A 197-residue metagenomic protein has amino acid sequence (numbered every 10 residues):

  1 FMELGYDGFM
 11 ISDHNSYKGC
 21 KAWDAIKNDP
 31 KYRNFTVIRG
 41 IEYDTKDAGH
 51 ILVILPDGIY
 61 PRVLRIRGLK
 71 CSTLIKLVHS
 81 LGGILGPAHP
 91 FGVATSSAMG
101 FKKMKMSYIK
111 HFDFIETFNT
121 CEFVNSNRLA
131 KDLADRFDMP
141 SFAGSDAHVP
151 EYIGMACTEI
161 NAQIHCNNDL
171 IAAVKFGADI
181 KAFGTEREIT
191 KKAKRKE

Functional and structural regions predicted by a protein language model:
F1-K46, G68, E151: An N-terminally biased module of ancient metal coordination in phosphate/nucleic-acid-related enzymes
G8-H14, I38-I41, L85-H89, I115-F118 (+1 more regions): Active-site neighborhood of phospho(di)ester-bond hydrolases with catalytic His/Asp-centered motifs
D13, Y60-R65: Short gly/ser-rich anion-binding loops that grip negatively charged ligand groups
C20-K27, T45-R62, K76-L77, V93-E197: Charged catalytic cores and adjacent phosphate/nucleic-acid-binding surfaces used for phosphate/nucleic-acid chemistry
L64-R65, C71-T73: C-terminal active-site-proximal or functional interface alpha/beta core segments in diverse enzymes
R67-G68, F123: A conditional alpha-helix N-cap/helix-loop micro-motif detector
K76-G86: Short glycine/Trp-rich loop-beta-loop segment that forms part of the substrate-binding cleft
